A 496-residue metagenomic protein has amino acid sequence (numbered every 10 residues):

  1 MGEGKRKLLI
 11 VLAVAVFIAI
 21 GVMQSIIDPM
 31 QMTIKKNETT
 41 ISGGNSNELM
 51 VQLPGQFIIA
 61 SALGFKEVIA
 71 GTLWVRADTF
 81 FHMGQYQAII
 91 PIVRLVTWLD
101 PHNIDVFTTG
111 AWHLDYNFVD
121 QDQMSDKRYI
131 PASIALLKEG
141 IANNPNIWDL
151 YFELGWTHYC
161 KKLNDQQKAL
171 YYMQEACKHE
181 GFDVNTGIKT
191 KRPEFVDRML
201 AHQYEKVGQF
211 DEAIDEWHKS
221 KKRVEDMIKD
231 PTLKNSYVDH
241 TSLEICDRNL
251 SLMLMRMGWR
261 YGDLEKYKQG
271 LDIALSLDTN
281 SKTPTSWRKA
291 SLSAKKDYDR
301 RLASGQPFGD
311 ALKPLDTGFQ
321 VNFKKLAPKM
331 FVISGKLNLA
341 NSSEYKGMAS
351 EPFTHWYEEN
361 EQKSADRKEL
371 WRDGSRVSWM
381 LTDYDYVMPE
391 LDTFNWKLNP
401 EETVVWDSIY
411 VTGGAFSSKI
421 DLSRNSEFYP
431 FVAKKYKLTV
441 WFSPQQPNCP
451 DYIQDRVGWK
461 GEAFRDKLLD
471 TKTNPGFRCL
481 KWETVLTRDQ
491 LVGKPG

Functional and structural regions predicted by a protein language model:
G2-N117, N143-N144, Q269-L277, A303-A311: N-terminal alpha-helical interaction modules that lie
E67, P101-H102, P145-N146, G181-F182 (+3 more regions): Short coil turns that delineate tetratricopeptide repeat
I69, R76, G110, L154 (+4 more regions): Structural register within alpha-helical repeat arrays
D78, H82-Q85, A111, D115-M124 (+7 more regions): Short coil/turn linking the two alpha-helices of tandem helical-hairpin repeats
T97-W98, K138-A142, Q174-K178, N185 (+3 more regions): Conserved structural position within tetratricopeptide repeats
V106, L150, N185-R198, K229-S242 (+3 more regions): TPR alpha-solenoid repeat register
G305-F308, K313-V321, L326-F331, K336-G496: Ser/Thr-rich low-complexity repeats and stalk/linker segments
